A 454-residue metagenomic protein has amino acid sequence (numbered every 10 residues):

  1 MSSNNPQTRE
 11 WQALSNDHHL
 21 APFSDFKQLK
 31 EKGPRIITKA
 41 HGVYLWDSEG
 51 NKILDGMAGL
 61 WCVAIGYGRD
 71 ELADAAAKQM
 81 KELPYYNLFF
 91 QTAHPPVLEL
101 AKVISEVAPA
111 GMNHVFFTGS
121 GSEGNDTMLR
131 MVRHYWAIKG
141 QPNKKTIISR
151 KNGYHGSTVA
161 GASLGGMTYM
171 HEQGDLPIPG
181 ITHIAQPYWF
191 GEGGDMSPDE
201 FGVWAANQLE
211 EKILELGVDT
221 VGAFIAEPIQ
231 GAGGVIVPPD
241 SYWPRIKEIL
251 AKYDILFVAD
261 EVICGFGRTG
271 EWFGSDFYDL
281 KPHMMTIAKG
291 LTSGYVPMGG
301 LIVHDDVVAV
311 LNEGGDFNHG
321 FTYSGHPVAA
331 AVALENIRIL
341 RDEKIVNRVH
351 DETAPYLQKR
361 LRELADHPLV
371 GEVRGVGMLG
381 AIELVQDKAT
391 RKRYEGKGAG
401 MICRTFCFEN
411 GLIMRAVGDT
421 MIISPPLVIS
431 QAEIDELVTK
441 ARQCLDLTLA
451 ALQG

Functional and structural regions predicted by a protein language model:
S2-G454: Conserved N-terminal phosphate-binding loop of PLP-dependent enzymes in the Aspartate aminotransferase
